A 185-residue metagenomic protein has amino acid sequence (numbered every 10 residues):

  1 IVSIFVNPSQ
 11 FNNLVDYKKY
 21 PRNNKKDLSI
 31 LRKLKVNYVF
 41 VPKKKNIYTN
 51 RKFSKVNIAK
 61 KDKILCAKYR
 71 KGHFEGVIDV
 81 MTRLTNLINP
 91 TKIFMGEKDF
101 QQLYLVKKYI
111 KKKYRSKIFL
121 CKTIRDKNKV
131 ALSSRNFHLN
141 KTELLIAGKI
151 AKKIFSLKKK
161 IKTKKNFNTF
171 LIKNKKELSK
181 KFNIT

Functional and structural regions predicted by a protein language model:
I1-I184: Nucleotidyltransferase catalytic core that binds NTPs
